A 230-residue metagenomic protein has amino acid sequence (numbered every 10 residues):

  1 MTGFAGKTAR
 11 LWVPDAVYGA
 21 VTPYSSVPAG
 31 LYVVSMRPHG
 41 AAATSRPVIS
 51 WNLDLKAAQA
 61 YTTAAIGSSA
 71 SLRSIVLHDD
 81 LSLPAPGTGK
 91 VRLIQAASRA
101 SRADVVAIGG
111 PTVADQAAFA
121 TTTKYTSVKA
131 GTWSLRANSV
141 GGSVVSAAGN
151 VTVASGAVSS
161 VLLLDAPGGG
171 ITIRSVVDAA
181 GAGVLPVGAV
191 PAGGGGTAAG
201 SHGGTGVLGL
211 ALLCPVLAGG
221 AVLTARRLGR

Functional and structural regions predicted by a protein language model:
M1-R230: Intrinsically disordered, low-complexity polar regions and short flexible loop motifs
